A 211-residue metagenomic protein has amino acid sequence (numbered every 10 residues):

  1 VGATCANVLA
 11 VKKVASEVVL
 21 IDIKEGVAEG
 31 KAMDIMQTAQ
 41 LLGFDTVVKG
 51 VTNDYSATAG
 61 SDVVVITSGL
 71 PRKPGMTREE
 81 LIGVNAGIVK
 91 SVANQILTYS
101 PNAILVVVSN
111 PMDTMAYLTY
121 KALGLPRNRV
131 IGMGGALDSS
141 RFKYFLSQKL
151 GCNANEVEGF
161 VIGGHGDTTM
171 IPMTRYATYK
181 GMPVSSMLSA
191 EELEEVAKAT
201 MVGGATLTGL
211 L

Functional and structural regions predicted by a protein language model:
G2-A3: N-terminal Rossmann-fold NAD(P) dinucleotide-binding loop
L9: Aromatic pocket-lining residues of Rossmann-like dinucleotide-binding sites
K13, S56-S61, P101, L125: Structured loop/turn residues at beta-strand edges in well-structured enzyme cores
E17, I21-S61: Conserved N-terminal Rossmann-fold NAD(P) cofactor-binding segment
V64-I66, V107: Redox-cofactor binding/interface segments in oxidoreductases and associated redox assembly factors
S68-L70: Conserved NAD(P)H cofactor-binding loop of Rossmann-fold oxidoreductase domains
T77-K143: Rossmann-like NAD(P)(H) cofactor-binding subdomain of soluble oxidoreductases
L123-R129, L137-L211: C-terminal substrate-binding/catalytic lobe of Rossmann-fold NAD(P)-dependent dehydrogenases
